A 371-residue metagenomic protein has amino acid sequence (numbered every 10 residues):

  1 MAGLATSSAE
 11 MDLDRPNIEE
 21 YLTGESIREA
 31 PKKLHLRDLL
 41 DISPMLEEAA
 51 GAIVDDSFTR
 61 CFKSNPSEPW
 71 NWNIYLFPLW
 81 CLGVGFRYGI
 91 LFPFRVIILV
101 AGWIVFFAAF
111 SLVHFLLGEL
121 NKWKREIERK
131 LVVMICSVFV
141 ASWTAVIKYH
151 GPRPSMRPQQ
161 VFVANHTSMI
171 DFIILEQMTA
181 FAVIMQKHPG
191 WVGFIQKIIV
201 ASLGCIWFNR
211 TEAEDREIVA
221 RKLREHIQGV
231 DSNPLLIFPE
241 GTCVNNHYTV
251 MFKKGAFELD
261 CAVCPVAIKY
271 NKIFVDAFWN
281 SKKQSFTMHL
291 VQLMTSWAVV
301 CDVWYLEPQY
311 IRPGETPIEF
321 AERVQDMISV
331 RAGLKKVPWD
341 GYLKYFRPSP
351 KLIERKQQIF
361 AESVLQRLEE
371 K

Functional and structural regions predicted by a protein language model:
M1-H35, L39-V54, S111-H166, Y345-S349: N-terminal signal-anchor transmembrane helix
D55-S67, F346, P350-R355, L365-K371: Non-transmembrane, juxtamembrane loop and terminal tail segments of multi-pass eukaryotic membrane proteins
S67-F106: Membrane-interface recognition of transmembrane alpha-helix starts, especially the cytoplasmic loop-to-helix transition
L79, G83-I90, N121-R129, H188 (+4 more regions): Amphipathic alpha-helical protein-protein interaction segments
V84, V146-H150, S155-Q159, T167-D171 (+7 more regions): Eukaryotic intrinsically disordered and solvent-exposed regulatory patches
I97, P158-A164, F181, V230-P239: Generic beta-sheet signal
F106-M134, A141-W143, R153-A213, Y270-I273 (+1 more regions): Catalytic core of membrane glycerolipid acyltransferases/transacylases, capturing the structured, soluble-facing
M178, V192-L203, N233-P234, G241 (+3 more regions): A cross-family acyltransferase "interaction/gating" segment
